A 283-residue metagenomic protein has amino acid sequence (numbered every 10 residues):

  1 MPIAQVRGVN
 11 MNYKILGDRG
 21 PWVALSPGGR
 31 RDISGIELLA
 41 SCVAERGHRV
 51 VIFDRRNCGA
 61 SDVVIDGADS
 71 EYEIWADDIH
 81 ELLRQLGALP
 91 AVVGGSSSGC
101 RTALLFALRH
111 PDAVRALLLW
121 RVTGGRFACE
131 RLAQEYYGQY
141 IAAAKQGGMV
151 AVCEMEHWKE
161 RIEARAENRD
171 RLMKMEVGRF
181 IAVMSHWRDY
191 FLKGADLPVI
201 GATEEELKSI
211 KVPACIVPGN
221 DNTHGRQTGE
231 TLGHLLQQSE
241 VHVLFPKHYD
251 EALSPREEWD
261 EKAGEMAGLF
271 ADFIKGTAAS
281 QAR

Functional and structural regions predicted by a protein language model:
V9-D62: Conserved HGGG/HGGXW glycine-rich cap/lid loop of the alpha/beta-hydrolase fold
R55-V92, R256-M266: Active-site loop/oxyanion-hole signature of alpha/beta-hydrolase fold enzymes
G95-G99, A103: Gly/Ala-rich beta-loop-alpha elbow adjacent to hydrolase catalytic centers
L104, L108-R109, A113-K145: Flexible "cap/lid" loop of the alpha/beta hydrolase fold
R171-E205: Hydrophobic, aromatic-rich cap/lid helix
I210, I216-P218: Short beta-strand/loop motif that positions the catalytic acidic residue of the alpha/beta-hydrolase fold
T223-T228: Conserved alpha/beta-hydrolase "acid-adjacent" motif
S239-R283: Catalytic active-site module of serine/aspartate enzymes centered on a nucleophile-bearing elbow/loop
